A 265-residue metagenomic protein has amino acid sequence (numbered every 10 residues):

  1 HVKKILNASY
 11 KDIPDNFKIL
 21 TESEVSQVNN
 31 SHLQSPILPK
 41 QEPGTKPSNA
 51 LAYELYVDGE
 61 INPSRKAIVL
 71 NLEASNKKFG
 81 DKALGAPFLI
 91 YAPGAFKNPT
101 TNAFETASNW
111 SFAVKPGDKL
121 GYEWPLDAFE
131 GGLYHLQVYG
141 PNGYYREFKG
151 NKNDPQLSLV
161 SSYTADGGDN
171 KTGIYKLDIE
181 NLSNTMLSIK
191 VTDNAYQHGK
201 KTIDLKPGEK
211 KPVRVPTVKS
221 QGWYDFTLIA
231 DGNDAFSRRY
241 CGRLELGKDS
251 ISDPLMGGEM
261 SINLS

Functional and structural regions predicted by a protein language model:
H1-S265: Membrane-interface soluble catalytic domains
